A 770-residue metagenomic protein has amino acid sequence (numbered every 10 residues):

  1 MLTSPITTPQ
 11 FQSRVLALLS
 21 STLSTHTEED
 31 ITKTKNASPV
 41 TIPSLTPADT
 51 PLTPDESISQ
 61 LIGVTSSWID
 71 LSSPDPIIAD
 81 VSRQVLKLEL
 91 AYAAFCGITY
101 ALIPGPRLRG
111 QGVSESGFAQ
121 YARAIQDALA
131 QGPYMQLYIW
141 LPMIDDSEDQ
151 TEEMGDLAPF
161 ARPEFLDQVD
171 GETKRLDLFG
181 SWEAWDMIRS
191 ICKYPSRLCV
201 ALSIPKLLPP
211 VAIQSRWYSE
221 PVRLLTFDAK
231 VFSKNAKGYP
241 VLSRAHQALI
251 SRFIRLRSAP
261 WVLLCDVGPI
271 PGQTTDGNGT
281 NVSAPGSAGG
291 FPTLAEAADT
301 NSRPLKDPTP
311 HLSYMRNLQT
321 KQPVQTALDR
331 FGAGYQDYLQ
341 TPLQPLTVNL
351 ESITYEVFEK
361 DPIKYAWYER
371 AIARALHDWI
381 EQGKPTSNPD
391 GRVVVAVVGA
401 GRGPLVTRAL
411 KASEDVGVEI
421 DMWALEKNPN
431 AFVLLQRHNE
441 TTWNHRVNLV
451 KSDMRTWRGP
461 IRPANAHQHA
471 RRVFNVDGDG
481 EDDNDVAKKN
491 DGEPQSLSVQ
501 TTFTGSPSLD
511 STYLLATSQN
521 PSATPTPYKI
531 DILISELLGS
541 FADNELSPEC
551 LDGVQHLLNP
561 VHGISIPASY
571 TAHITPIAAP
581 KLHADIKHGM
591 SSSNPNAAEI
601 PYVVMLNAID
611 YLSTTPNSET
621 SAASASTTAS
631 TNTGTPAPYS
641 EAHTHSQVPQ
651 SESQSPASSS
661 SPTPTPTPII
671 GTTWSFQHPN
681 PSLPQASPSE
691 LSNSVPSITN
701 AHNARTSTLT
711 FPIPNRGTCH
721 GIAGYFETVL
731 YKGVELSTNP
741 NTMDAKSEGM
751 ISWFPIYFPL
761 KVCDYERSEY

Functional and structural regions predicted by a protein language model:
M1-S283, S287-L343, L350-S352, E359-K360 (+6 more regions): Class I SAM-binding transferase module
I372, V406-A409, V554: Buried hydrophobic packing segments
P389-G401: Conserved class I S-adenosyl-L-methionine
G401-R402, I534: Hydrophobic alpha-helical cores of multi-pass transmembrane domains in eukaryotic membrane proteins
R402-V418: Conserved SAM-binding loop of SAM-dependent methyltransferases across substrates and taxa, primarily the Class I
